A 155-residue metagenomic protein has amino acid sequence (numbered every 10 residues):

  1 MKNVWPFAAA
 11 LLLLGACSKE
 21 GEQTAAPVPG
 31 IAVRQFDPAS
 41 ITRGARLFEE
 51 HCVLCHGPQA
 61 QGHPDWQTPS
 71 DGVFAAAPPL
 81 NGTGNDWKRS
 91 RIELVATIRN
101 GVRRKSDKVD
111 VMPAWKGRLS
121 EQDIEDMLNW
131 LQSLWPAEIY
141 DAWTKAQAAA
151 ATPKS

Functional and structural regions predicted by a protein language model:
K2-A8: Sec-dependent signal peptide recognition, specifically the positively charged N-region followed immediately by
L13-A16: C-terminal motif of bacterial Sec signal peptides marking the signal peptidase cleavage site
S18-L47, D141, A150-S155: Electrostatic cytochrome c docking/interface patches
K19, L54-G57, G82, A114: Disulfide-rich extracellular modules and peptides
T42-V53, R89, E93, E121 (+1 more regions): Sequence context surrounding c-type heme c attachment/ligation sites in exported
A45-A76, N100-V109, L134-D141: Periplasmic/extracellular electron-transfer cofactor-ligation site, primarily the c-type cytochrome heme-c attachment
P69-Q132: Extracytoplasmic electron-transfer domains, predominantly the class I c-type cytochrome c fold
R118-S155: A charged, solvent-exposed segment within the mature domains of Sec-exported extracytoplasmic proteins
